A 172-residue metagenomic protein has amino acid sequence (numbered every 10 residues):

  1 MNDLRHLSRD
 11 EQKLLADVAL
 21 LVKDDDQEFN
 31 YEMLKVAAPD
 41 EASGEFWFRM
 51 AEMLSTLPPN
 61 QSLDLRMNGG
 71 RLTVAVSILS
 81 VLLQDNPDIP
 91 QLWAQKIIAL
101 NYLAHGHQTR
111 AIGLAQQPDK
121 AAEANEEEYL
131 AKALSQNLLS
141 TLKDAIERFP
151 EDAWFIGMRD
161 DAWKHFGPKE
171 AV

Functional and structural regions predicted by a protein language model:
M1-N2, K169-V172: Short intrinsically disordered terminal tails
L4-L20, P39-L63, D88-E128, A133 (+1 more regions): Amphipathic alpha-helical repeat scaffolds of TPR domains
V18-E32, D64-I78, L130-N137: Helix-turn-helix repeat elements of alpha-solenoid scaffolds
Y31, G69, V76, W93 (+5 more regions): Conserved positions within tetratricopeptide repeat
V36-A37, V81-L82, P118, A145: Canonical positions in the second alpha-helix
V74-V81, D85, I89-Q91: Charged low-complexity stretches with an acidic bias
